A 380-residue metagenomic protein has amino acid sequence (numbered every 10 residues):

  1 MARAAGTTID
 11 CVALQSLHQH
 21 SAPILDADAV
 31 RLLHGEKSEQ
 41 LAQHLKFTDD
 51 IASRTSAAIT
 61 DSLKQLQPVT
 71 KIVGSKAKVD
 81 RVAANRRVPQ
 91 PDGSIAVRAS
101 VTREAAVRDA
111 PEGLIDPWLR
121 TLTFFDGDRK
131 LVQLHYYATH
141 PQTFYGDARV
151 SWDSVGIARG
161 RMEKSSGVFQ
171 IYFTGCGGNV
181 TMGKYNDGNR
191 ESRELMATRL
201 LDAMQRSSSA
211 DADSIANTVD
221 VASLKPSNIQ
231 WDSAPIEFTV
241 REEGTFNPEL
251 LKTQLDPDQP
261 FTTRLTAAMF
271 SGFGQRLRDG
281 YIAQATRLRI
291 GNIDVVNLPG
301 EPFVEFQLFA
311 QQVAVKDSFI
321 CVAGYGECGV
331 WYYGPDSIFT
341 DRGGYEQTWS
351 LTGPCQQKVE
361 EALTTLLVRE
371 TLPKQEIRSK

Functional and structural regions predicted by a protein language model:
M1-K380: Non-catalytic substrate/cofactor recognition surfaces at enzyme active-site rims
